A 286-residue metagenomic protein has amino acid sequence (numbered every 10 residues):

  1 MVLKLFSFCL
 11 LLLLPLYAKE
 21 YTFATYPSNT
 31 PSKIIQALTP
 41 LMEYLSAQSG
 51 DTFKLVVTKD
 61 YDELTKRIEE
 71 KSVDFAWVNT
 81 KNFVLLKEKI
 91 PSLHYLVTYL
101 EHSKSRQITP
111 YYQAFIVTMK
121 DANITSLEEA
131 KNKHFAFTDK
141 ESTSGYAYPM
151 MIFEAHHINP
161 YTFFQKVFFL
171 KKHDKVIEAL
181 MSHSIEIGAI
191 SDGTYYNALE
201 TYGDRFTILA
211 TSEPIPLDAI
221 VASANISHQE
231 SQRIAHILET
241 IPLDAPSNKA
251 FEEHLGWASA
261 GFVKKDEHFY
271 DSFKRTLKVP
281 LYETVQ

Functional and structural regions predicted by a protein language model:
L10-A18: Hydrophobic h-region of N-terminal signal peptides that target proteins for export in Gram-negative bacteria
K19-K89: Extracytoplasmic small-molecule ligand-binding "clamshell" domains of the periplasmic binding protein/Venus flytrap
K19-S46, T58, T109-V176: Bilobed "Venus flytrap"/periplasmic-binding protein-like clamshell domains and structurally analogous long
T22-P27, V97-Q113, T201-P242, L255-H268 (+1 more regions): Periplasmic-binding protein-like
T52, E129-I152, H236-Q286: Ligand-binding clefts/hinges and TM-proximal coupling segments of bilobed small-molecule sensing domains
L55-K66, N79-K81, E101-H102, P160-E178 (+1 more regions): Short helix-initiation/N-cap motifs at beta->coil->alpha
K66-E129: Acidic, polar ligand-binding/catalytic clefts
W77-P91, E154-A155, A179-F206: A ligand-binding cleft/hinge motif common to bilobed small-molecule-binding domains
